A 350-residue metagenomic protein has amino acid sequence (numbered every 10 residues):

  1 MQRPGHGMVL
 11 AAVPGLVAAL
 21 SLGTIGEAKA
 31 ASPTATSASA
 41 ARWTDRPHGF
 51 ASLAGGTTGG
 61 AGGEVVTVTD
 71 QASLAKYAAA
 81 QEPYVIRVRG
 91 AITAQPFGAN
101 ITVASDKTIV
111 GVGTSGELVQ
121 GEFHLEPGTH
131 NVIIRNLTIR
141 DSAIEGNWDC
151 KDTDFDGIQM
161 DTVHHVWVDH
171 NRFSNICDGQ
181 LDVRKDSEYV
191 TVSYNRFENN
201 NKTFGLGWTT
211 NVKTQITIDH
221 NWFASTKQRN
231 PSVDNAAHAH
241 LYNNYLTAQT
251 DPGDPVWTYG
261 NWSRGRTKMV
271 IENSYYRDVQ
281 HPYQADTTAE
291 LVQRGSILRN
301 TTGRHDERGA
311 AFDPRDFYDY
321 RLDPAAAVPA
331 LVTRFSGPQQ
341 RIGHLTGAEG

Functional and structural regions predicted by a protein language model:
M1-S32: Secretory targeting and sorting signals
A31-G55, S105, N199, D313-P314 (+2 more regions): Post-signal peptide N-terminal regions of Sec-secreted extracellular proteins
R46-R87: Acidic Gly/Asp/Thr-rich repetitive segments characteristic of extracellular carbohydrate-active and adhesion proteins
D70-Q71, R89-A91, V112, I176 (+2 more regions): Active-site-proximal beta-strand/loop segments in catalytic clefts of secreted hydrolases
A75-P83, I92-V110, G116-N136, D141-V163: Extracellular beta-strand-rich solenoid/capping regions of secreted or surface-exposed proteins that bind or remodel
A99-V103, E117, G121-G128, G146-N147 (+7 more regions): Glycine-rich beta-solenoid repeat tracts in large extracellular/virion proteins
D106-S115, H130-A143, T162-C177, S187-G207 (+4 more regions): Right-handed parallel beta-helix
V233-G350: Extracellular beta-rich repeat passengers
